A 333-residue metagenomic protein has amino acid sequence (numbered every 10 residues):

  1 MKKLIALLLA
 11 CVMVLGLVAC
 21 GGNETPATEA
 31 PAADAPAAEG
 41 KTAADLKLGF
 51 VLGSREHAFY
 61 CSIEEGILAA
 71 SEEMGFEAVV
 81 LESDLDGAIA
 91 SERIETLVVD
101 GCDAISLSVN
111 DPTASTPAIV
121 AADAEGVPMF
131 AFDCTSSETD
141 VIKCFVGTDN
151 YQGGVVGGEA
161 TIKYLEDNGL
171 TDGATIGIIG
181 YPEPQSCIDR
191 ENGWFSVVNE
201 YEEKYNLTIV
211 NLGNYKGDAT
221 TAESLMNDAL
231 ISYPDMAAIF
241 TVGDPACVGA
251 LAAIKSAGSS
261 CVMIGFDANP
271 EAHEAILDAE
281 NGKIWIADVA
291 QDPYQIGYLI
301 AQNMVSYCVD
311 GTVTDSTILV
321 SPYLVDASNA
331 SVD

Functional and structural regions predicted by a protein language model:
M1-L9: Positively charged n-region of N-terminal signal peptides that target proteins for export
L8, L17-V18: Intrinsically disordered, low-complexity terminal regions enriched in Ser/Thr/Gln/Glu/Pro/Gly/Ala
M13, C20-D333: A residue-level marker of the well-folded mature domains of exported/periplasmic proteins
